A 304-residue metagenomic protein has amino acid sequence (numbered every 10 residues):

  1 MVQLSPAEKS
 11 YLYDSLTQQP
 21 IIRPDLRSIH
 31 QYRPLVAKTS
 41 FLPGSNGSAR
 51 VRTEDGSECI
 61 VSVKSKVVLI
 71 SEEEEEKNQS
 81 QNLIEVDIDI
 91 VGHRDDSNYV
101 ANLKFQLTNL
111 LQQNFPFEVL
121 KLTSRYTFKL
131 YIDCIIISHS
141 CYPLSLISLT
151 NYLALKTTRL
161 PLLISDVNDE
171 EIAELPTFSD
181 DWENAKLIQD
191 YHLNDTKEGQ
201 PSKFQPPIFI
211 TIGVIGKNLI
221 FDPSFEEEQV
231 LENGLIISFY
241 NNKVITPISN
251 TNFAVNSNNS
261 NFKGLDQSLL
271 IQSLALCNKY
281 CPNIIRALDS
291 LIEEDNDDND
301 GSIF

Functional and structural regions predicted by a protein language model:
M1-F304: Polyanion-binding surfaces on beta-sheet-dominated domains and ring/shell assemblies
